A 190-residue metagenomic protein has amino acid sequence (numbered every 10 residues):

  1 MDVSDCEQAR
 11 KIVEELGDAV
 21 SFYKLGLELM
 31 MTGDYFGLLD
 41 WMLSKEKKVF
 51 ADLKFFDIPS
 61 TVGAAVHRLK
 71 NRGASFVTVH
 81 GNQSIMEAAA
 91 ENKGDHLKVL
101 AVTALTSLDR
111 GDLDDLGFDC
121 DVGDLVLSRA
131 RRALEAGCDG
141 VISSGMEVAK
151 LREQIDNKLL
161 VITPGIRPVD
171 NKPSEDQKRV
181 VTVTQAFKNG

Functional and structural regions predicted by a protein language model:
M1-D2, K24, V49-L53, G111-D119: Glycine-rich phosphate-binding "P-loop"
M1-E15, A19: N-terminal glycine-rich anion-binding loop in soluble enzyme alpha/beta folds
D18, R72, A136, N189-G190: Structural motif
A19, L159-G190: C-terminal alpha-helical cap/extension of soluble enzyme domains
S21-F76: Metabolite-binding pocket within alpha/beta catalytic cores that recognizes anionic/polar moieties
F36-L39, G63, G123-L127, E175-T184: Charged helix-capping and loop-helix junction motifs
D57, T61-G140, S144-A149, Q154-K158 (+2 more regions): Conserved anion-binding
